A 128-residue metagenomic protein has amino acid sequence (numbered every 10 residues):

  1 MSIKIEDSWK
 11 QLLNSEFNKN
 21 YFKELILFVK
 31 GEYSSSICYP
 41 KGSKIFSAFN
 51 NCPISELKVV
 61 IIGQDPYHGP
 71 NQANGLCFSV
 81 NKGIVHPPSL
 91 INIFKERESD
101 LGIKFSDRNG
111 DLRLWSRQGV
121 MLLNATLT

Functional and structural regions predicted by a protein language model:
M1-L13: Generic N-terminal amphipathic, Lys/Arg-enriched alpha-helix
I3, S15-T128: A polyanion-binding, active-site-adjacent surface
